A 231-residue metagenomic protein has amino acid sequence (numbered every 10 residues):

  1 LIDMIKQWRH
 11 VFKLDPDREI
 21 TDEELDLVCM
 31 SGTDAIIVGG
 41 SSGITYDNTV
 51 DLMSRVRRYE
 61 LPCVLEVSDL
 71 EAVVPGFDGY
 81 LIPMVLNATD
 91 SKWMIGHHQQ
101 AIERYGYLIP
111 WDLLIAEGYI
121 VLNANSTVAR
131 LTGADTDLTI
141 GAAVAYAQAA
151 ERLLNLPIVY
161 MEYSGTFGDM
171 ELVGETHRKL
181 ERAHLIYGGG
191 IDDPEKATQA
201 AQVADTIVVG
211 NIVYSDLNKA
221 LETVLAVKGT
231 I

Functional and structural regions predicted by a protein language model:
L1-L61, D135-I158: Conserved N-terminal beta1-alpha1 strand-loop-helix module at the mouth
W8-L14, I36-V38, C63-L65, Y80-I82 (+4 more regions): Hydrophobic faces of well-ordered beta-strands that scaffold small-molecule active sites in alpha/beta enzyme cores
L25, L65, D69-I82, E175-V209: Catalytic cores of alpha/beta
V38-G43, G79-M94, L154, E162-Y163 (+2 more regions): Glycine-rich phosphate-binding active-site loops on the catalytic face of alpha/beta enzymes
S42-V56, V64-F77, G168-T176: N-terminal active-site wall of soluble small-molecule enzyme domains
V50-V56, H97, Y105, N211-I231: C-terminal helical cap(s) of enzyme catalytic domains, especially alpha/beta-barrels
A72-L154: Conserved anion-binding
S126-V173, V209, Y214-K219: Glycine/Thr-rich beta-alpha phosphate-binding loop at enzyme active sites
